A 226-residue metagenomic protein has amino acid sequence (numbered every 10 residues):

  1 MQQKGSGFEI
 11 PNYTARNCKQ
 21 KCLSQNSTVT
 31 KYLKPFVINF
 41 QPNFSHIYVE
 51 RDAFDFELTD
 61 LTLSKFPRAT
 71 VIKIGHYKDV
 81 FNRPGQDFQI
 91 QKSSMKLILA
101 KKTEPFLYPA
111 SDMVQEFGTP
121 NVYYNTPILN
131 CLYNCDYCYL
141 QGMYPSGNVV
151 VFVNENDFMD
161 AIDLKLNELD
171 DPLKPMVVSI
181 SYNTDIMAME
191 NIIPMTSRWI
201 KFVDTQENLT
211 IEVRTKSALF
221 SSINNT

Functional and structural regions predicted by a protein language model:
Q2, G7-F8, N12-N121: Flexible, acidic/Gly-rich N-terminal and inter-domain linker regions that tether and position cofactor-handling modules
Y48, V71-K73, Y124-N125, S179-I180 (+1 more regions): A structural signal for short, well-ordered beta-strand segments and their strand-loop junctions that often border
F54, N130, M187: Glycine-/small-residue-rich active-site loops that bind phosphorylated ligands and cofactors
I98-F117, N121, D136, L140-N225: Conserved Radical SAM active-site core
N125-C135: Cysteine-centered iron-sulfur cluster-binding motifs in ferredoxin-type domains/subunits of redox enzymes
